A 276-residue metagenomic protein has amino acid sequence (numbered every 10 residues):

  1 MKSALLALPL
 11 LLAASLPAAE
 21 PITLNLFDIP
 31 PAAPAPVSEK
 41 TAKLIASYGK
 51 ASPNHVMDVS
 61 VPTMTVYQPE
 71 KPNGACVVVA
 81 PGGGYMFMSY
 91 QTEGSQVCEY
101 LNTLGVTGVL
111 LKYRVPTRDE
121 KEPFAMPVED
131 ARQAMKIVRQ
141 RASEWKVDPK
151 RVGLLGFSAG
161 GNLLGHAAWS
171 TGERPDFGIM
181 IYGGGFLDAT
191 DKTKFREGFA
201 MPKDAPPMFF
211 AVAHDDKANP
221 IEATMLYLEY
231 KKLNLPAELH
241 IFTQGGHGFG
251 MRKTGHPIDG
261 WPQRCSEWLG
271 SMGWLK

Functional and structural regions predicted by a protein language model:
A19-P72: N-terminal cap/lid segment of alpha/beta-hydrolase-fold proteins
G74-G82: Short beta-strand element of the alpha/beta-hydrolase
S89-Y90, R114-W145, G255-I258: Catalytic nucleophile-loop/oxyanion-hole region of alpha/beta-hydrolase and closely related hydrolase-like folds
Q91-V109: Short amphipathic alpha-helix adjacent to the substrate-entry channel of hydrolases
E129-K203: Primarily recognizes the serine-hydrolase "nucleophile elbow" in alpha/beta-hydrolase and SGNH/GDSL folds
F209-V212: Short beta-strand/loop motif that positions the catalytic acidic residue of the alpha/beta-hydrolase fold
K217-A223: Conserved alpha/beta-hydrolase "acid-adjacent" motif
K231-K276: C-terminal catalytic histidine-bearing segment of alpha/beta-hydrolase fold enzymes
